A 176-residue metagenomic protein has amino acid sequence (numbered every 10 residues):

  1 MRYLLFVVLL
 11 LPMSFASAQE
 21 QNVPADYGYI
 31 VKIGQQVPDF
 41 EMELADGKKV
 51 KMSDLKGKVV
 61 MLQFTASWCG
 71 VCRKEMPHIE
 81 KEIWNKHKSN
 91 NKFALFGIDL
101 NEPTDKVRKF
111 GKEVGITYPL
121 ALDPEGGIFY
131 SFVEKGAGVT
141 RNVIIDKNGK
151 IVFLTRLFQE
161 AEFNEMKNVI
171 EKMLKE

Functional and structural regions predicted by a protein language model:
Y3-M13: Sec-dependent N-terminal signal peptides
S17-D39: N-proximal helix/coil linker or "cap" segments that precede and/or mark the start of modular domains
V37-P38, V60, V139-R141: Short loop/turn microsegments at loop-to-beta-strand junctions
K51-R73: Short active-site neighborhood of thiol/selenol oxidoreductases, capturing the structured segment around
K58-V59, K74-G97, K112: Conserved helix-turn-beta segment immediately C-terminal to the redox Cys motif in thioredoxin-like folds
N91-T104, I116-G126: Thiol-based oxidoreductase modules, predominantly thioredoxin-like and allied folds used for disulfide exchange
K112-T117, D123-E171: Thiol/disulfide oxidoreductase modules built on the thioredoxin-like
